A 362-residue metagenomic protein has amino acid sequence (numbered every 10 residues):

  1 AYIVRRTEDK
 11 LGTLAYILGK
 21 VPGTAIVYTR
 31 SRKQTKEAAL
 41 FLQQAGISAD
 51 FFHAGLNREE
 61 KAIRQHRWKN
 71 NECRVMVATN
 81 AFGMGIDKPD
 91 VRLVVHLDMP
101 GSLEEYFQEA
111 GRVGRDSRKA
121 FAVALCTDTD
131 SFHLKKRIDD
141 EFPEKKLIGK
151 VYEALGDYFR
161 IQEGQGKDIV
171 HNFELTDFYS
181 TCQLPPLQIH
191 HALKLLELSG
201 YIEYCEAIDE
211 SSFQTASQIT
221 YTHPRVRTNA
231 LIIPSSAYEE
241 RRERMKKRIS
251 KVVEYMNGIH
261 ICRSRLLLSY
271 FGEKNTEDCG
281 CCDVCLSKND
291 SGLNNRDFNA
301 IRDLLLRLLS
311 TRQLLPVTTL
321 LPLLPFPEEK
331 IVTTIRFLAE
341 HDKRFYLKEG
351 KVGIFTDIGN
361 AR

Functional and structural regions predicted by a protein language model:
A1-F178, Q183, L187, H191-K194 (+1 more regions): Helicase motor core with emphasis on the C-terminal RecA-like subdomain
E144-R362: Accessory DNA-binding and partner-docking regions appended to nucleic-acid-acting proteins, especially the terminal
